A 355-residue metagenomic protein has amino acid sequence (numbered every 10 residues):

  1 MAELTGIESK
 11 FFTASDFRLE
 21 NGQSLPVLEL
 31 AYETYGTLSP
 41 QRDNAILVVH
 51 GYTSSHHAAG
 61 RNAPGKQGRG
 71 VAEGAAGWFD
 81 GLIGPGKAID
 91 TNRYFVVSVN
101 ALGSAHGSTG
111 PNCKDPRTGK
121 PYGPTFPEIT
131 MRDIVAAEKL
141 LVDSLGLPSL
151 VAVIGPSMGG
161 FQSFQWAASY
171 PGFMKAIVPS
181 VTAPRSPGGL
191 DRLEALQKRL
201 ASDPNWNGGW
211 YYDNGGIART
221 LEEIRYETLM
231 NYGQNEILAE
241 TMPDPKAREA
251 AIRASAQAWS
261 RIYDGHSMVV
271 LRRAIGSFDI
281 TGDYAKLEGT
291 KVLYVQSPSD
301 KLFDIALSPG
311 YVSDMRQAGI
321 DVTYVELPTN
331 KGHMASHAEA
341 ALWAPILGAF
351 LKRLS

Functional and structural regions predicted by a protein language model:
M1-V48, H57-A58, N62: Catalytic-loop region of hydrolases
E33, T37, D43-D115: N-terminal cap/lid subdomain of alpha/beta-hydrolase-fold enzymes
G119-T125, R132-A152: Conserved acidic catalytic loop of the alpha/beta-hydrolase fold
S149-G189: Conserved hydrolase catalytic core segment
F173-A258: Alpha/beta-hydrolase-fold enzymes
Y294-Q296, D300: Short beta-strand/loop motif that positions the catalytic acidic residue of the alpha/beta-hydrolase fold
K301-G310: Conserved alpha/beta-hydrolase "acid-adjacent" motif
V312, R316-S355: Catalytic active-site module of serine/aspartate enzymes centered on a nucleophile-bearing elbow/loop
